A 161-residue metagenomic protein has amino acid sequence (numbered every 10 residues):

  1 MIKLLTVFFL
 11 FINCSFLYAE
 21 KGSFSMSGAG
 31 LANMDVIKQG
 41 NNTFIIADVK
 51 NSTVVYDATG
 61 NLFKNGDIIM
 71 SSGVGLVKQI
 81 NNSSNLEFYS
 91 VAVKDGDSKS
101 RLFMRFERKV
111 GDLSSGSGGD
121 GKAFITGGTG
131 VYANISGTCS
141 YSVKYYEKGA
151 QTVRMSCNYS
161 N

Functional and structural regions predicted by a protein language model:
L4-N13: Sec-dependent N-terminal signal peptides
C14-A19: Sec/Tat signal peptide C-region and signal peptidase I cleavage site
E20-N161: Beta-strand-enriched cores of mature, soluble protein domains
